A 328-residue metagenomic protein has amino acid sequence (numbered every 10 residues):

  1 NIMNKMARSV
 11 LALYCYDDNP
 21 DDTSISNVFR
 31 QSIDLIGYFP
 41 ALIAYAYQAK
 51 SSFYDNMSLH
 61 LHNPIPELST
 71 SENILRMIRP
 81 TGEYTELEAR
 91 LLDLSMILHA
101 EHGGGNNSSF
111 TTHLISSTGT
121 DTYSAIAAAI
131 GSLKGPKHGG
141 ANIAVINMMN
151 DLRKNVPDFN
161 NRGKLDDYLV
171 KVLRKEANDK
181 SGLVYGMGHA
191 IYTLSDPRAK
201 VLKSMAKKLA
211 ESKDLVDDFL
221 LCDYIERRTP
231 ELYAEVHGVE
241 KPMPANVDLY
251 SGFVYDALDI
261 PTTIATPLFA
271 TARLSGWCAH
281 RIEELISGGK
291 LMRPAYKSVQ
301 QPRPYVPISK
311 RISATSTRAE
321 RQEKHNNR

Functional and structural regions predicted by a protein language model:
N1-R328: Non-transmembrane, aqueous-exposed alpha-helical and coiled segments at domain scale
